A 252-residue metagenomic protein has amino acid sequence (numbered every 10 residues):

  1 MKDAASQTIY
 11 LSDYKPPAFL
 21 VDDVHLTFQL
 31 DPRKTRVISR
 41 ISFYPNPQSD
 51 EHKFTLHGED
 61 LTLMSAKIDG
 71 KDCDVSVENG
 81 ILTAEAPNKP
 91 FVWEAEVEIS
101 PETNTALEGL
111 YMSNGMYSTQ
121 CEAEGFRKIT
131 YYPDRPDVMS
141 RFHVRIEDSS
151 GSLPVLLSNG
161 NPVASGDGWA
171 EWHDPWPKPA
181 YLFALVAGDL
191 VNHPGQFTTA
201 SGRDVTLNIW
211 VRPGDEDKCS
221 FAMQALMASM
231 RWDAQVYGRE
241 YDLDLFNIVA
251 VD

Functional and structural regions predicted by a protein language model:
M1-R36, Y111-M116, Y132: N-terminal, polar/Ser/Thr-rich
V21-T27, E78-A84, F126-Y131, L157-G160: Short structured motifs
D23-H25, K34-R40, E51-K53, I81 (+3 more regions): Intrinsic-disorder/low-complexity, polar/charged segments enriched in Ser/Thr/Lys/Arg/Asp/Glu/Gln
S39-F43, G58, K89-T105, F142-S150 (+2 more regions): Short, hydrophobic/aromatic-enriched beta-strand segments in well-ordered soluble domains
N46-S113, D134: A surface-exposed beta-strand-loop module
H57-D60, L110-E124, A164-G166, V251-D252: Short edge-strand/loop segments of extracellular domains
E98-P136, F142, P179-A184, N192 (+1 more regions): Core domains of carbohydrate- and sulfate-ester-processing enzymes
P133-D252: Hydrophobic helix-coil surface modules that form long, contiguous segments used for peptide/substrate interaction
